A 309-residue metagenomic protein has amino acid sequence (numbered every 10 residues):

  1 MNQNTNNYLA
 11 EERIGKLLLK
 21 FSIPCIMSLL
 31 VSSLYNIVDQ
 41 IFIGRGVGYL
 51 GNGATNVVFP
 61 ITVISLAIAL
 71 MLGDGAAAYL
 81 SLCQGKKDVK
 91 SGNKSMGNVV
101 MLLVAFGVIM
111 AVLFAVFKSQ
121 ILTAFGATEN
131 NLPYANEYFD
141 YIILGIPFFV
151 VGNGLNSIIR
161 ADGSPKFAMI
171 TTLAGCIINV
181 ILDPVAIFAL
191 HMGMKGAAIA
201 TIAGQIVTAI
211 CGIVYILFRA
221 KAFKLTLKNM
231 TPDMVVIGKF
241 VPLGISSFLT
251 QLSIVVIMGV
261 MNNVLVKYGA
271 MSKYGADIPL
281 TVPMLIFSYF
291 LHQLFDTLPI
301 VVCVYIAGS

Functional and structural regions predicted by a protein language model:
M1-S22, L80-P147, A189-I245, I306-S309: Short alpha-helical transmembrane segments in multi-pass integral membrane proteins
K16-A77, I245-L265: Signature of the first transmembrane helix
S22, I26, L30, I64 (+14 more regions): Residue-level signature of the transmembrane alpha-helical core of multi-pass small-molecule transporters
L30, L34, V108, V112 (+9 more regions): Hydrophobic alpha-helical segments of membrane proteins
L34-G53, L122-E129, V185-M192, V255-F290 (+1 more regions): Helix-terminus/linker motif at the lipid-water interface of multi-pass membrane proteins
N52-V112, F149-A168, N262, A276-S309: Small-residue-rich hydrophobic transmembrane alpha-helices
I64, N179-P184, A209-I213: Hydrophobic transmembrane alpha-helices of multi-pass small-molecule transporters
K90, L103, I159-I181, K195-I202: Alpha-helical transmembrane segments of multi-pass membrane transporters/permeases
